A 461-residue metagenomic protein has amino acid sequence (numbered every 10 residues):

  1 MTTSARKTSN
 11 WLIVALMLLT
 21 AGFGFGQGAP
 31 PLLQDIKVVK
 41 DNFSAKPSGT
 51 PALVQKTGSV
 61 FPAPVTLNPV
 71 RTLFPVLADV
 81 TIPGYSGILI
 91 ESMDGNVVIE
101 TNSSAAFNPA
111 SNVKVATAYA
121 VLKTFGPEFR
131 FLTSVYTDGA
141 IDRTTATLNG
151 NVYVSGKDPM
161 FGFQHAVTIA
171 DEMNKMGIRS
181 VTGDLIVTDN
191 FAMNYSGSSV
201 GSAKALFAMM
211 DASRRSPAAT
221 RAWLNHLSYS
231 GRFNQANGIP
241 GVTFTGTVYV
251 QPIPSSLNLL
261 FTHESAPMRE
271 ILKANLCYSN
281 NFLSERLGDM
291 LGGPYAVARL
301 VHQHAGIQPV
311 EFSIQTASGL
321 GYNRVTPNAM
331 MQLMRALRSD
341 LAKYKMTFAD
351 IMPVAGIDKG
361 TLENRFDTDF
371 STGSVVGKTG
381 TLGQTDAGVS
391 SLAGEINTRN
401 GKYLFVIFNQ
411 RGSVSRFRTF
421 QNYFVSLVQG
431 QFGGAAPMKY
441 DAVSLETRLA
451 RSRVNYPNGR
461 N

Functional and structural regions predicted by a protein language model:
T3-L12: Bacterial N-terminal signal peptides that target proteins for export
G28-D94, V98-A106, I169-M176: Beta-lactamase-like hydrolase cores
G95, P109-P127, L185, N275 (+1 more regions): Active-site SXXK
V98-E100, L291-N461: Small-residue-rich helix-loop
K123-D138, Y344-A349: Short, well-structured active-site flanking segments
F131-N194, S198-S202: Active-site-adjacent, His/Asp/Glu-enriched structural segments that form or flank metal-binding and acid/base networks
S180-V181, G201-I351: A small/polar active-site loop signature that marks catalytic segments
